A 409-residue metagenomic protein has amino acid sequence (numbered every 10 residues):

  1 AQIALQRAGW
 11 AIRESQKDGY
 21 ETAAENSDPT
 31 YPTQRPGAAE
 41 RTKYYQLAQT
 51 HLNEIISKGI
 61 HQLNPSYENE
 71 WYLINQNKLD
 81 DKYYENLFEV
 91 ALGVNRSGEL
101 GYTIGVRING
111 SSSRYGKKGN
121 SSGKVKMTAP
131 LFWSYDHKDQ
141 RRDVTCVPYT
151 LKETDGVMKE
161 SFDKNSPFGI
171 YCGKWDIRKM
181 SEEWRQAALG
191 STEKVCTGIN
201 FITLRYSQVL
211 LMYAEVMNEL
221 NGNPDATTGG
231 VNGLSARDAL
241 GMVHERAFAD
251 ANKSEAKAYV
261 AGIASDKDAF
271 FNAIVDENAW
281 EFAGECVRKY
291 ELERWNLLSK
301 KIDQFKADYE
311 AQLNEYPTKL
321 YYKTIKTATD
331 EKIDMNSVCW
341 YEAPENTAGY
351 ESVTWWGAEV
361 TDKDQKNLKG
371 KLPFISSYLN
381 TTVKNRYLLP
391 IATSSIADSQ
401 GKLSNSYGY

Functional and structural regions predicted by a protein language model:
Q2-L87, A91-G93, S97, Q140 (+1 more regions): Acidic/polar-rich alpha-helix caps and helix-coil junctions
G101-I104: Domain-scale macromolecular recognition modules
R107-P130: Short, cationic low-complexity segments
C146: Catalytic and ligand-binding motifs that coordinate phosphates/metal ions in nucleic-acid-processing enzymes
